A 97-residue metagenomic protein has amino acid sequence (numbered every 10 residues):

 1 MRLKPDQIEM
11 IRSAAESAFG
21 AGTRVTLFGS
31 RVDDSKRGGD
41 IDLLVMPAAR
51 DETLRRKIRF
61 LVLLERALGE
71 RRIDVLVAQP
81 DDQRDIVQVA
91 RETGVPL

Functional and structural regions predicted by a protein language model:
M1-T26, V32-G38, A48-L97: Catalytic core of pol beta-like nucleotidyltransferases
